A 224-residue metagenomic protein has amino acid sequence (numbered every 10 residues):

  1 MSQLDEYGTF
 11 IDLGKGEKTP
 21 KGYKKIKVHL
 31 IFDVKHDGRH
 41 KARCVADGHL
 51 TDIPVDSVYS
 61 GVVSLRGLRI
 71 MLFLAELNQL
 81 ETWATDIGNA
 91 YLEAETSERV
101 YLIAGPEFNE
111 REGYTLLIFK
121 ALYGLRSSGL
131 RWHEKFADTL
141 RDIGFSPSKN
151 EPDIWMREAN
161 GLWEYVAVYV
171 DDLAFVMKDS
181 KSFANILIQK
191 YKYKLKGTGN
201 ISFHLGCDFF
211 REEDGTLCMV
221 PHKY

Functional and structural regions predicted by a protein language model:
M1-Y224: Long, low-complexity, charge-biased intrinsically disordered regions
